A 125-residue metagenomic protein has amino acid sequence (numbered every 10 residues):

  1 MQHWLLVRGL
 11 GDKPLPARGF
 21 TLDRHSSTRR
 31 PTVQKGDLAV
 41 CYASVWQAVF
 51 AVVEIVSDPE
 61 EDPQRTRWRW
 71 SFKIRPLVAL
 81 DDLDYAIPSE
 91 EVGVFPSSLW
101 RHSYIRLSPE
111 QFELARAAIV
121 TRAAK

Functional and structural regions predicted by a protein language model:
M1-H3, K35-A39, A48-F50: Short, surface-exposed beta-edge/turn micro-motifs
M1-L5, L22-S27, D62-K125: Contiguous surface segments at macromolecular interaction interfaces
L5-T21: Short, basic/aromatic beta-hairpin or loop at an interaction surface
L10, A43-W46: Short glycine-rich, polar/acidic loop-and-turn segments at beta strand-coil junctions
D12, P59, L80: Short loop/turn segments at secondary-structure transitions that flank enzyme active sites
R18, K35, D58-D62: Non-catalytic accessory segments flanking enzymatic or RNA/DNA-binding domains
R29-A43: Short coil-to-beta transition motif at edge beta-strands of beta-rich domains
A48-P59: Short beta-strand-centered aromatic/proline hotspots
